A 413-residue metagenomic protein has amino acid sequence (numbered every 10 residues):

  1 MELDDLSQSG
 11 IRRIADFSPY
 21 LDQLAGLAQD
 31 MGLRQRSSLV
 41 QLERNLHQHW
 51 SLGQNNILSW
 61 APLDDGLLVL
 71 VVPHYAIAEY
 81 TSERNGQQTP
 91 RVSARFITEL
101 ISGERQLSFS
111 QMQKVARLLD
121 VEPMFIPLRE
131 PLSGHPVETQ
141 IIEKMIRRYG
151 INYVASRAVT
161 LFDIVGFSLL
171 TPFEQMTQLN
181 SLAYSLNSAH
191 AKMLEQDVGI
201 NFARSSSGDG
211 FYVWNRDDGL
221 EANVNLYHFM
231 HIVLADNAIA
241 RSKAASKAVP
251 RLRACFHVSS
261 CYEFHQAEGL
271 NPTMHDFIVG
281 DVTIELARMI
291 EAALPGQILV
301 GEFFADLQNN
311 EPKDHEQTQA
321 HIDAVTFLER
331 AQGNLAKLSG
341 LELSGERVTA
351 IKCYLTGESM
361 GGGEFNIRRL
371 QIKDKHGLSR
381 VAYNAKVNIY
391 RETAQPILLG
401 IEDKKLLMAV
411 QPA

Functional and structural regions predicted by a protein language model:
M1-M145, P295-A413: Intrinsically disordered, glycine/charged-rich C-terminal tails and inter-domain linkers that flank nucleotidyl cyclase
M145-F229: Catalytic NTP-binding/metal-coordinating core of nucleotidyl cyclase/transferase enzymes
L161, R253-H257, Q297-E302: A structural signal for short, well-ordered beta-strand segments and their strand-loop junctions that often border
F167, C261, A305-D306: Short, solvent-exposed loop/turn segments at secondary-structure junctions
E195-E221, A240-V279: Catalytic core of nucleotidyl cyclases, primarily class III adenylyl/guanylyl cyclases
Y227-N237: Conserved, structured regulatory domains from eukaryotic proteins
E268-V282, P312-V325: Short, surface-exposed, charged loop/turn segments at secondary-structure junctions
V279-A292, A305-L307: Short, charged, amphipathic alpha-helix that recurs within catalytic cores of restriction-modification and other
